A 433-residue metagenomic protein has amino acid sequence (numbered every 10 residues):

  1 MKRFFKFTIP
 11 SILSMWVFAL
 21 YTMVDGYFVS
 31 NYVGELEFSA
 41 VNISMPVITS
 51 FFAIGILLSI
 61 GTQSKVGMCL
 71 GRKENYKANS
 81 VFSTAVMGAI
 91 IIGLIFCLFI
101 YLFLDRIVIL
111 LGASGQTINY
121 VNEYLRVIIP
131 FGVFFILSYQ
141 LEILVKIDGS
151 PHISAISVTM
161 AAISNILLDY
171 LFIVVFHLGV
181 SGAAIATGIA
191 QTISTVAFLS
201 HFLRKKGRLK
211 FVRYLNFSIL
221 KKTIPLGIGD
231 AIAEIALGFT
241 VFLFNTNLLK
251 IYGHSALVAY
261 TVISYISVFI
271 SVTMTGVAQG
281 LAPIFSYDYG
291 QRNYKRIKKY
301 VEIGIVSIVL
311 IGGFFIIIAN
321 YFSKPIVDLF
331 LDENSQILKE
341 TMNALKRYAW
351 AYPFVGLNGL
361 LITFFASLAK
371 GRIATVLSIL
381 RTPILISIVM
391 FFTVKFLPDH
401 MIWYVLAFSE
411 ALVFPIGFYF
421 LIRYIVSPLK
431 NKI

Functional and structural regions predicted by a protein language model:
M1-T8, V66-V133, V175-I228, F285-A351 (+1 more regions): Short alpha-helical transmembrane segments in multi-pass integral membrane proteins
M1-V33, P46-G61, K65, I90-C97 (+4 more regions): N-terminal transmembrane alpha-helices
K6-D25, V127, S138, A161 (+4 more regions): Transmembrane helical elements of multi-pass membrane transporters/channels
S11, M15, Y27, S64 (+15 more regions): Transmembrane alpha-helix boundary and packing residues in multipass membrane permease domains and related
L20-S39, V108-G115, L171-L178, G238-Y265 (+4 more regions): Helix-terminus/linker motif at the lipid-water interface of multi-pass membrane proteins
F38-L98, F135-I153, A259-I317, Y321-S323 (+1 more regions): Small-residue-rich hydrophobic transmembrane alpha-helices
S50-A53, N165-D169, T195-L199, V268-V272 (+3 more regions): Hydrophobic transmembrane alpha-helices of multi-pass small-molecule transporters
S59, V127-K146, S154-N165, A183-V196 (+4 more regions): Short runs within selected transmembrane alpha-helices of multi-pass transporters and secretion channels
